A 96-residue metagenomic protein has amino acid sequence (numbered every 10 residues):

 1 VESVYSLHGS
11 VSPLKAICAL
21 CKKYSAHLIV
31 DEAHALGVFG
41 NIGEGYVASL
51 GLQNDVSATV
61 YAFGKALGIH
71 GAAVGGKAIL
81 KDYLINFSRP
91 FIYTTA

Functional and structural regions predicted by a protein language model:
V1-V30: Active-site phosphate-binding strand-loop segment of PLP-dependent enzymes
Y24-H27, H34, F39-A96: Active-site C-terminal subdomain of aminotransferase-like
